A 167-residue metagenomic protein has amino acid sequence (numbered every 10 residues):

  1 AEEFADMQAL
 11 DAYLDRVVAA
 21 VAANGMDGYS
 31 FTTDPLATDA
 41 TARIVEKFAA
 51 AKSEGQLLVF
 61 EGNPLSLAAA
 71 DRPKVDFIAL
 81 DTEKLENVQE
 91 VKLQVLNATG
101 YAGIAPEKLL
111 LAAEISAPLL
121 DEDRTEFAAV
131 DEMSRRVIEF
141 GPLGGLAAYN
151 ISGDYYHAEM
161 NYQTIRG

Functional and structural regions predicted by a protein language model:
A1-Y101, P106-A113, A117-D131: Chitinase-like catalytic core of GlcNAc-active glycosidases
A112-G167: Substrate-binding cleft of secreted/luminal carbohydrate-active enzymes
